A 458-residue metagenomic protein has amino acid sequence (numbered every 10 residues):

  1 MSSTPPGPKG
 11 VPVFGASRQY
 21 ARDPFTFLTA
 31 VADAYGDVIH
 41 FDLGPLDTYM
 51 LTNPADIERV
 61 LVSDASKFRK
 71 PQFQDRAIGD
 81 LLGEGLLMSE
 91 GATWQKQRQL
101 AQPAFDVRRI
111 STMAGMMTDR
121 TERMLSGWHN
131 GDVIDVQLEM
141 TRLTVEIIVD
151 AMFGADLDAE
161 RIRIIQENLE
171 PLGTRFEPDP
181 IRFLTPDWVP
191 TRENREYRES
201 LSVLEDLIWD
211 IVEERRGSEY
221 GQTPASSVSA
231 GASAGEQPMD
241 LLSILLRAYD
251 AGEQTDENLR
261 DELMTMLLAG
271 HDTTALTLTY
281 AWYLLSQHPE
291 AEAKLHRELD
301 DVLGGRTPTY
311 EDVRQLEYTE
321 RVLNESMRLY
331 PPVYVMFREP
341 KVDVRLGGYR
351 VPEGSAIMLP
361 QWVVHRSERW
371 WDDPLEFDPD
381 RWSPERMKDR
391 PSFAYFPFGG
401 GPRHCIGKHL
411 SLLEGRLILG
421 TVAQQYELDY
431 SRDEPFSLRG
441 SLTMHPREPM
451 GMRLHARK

Functional and structural regions predicted by a protein language model:
M1-K96, S111-M124, L143, A155-E160 (+2 more regions): N-terminal membrane-proximal hinge/A-helix region immediately C-terminal to the signal-anchor transmembrane segment
P5-G10, A114, T118, A225-D240 (+6 more regions): Cytochrome P450 I-helix active-site segment
S17-G36, R306-G347: Conserved cytochrome P450 K-helix E-x-x-R motif and the immediately C-terminal K′/meander segment
K70-D75, T93-W94, R109-L276: Cytochrome P450 heme-thiolate monooxygenase catalytic core
T273-S286, I418: Short, small-residue alpha-helix embedded
P289-A291, R390, H409-M444: Cytochrome P450 heme-binding "Cys pocket" and the immediately downstream C-terminal segment
L359-R386: Conserved cytochrome P450 K-helix/beta-meander segment immediately N-terminal to the heme-binding cysteine loop
